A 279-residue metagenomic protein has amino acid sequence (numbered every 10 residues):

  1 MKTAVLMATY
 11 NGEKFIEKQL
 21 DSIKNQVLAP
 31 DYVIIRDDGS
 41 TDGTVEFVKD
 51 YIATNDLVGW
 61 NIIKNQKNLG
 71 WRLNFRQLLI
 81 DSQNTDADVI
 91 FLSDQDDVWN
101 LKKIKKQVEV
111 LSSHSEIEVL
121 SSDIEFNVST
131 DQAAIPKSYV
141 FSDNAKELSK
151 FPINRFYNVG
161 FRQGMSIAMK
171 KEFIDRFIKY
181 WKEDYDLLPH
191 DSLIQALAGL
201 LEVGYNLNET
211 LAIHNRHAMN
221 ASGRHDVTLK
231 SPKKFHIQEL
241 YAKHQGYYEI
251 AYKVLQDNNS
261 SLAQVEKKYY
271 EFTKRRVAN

Functional and structural regions predicted by a protein language model:
M1-S231: Nucleotide-sugar donor-binding/catalytic module of glycosyltransferases that assemble extracellular/cell-envelope
T3, N68, L240-Y241, L262-V265: Short linear sequence motifs
G12, D96, N100, H236 (+2 more regions): Helix-centric, low-specificity signal for extended rod-like, repetitive segments
K49, I153-N154, I174-I178, Q238-Y241 (+2 more regions): Generic detector of well-ordered alpha-helical segments enriched in charged/polar residues, highlighting helical
N55, T85, H114, I250-S261: Solvent-exposed amphipathic alpha-helical surface segments
K146-E147, H214-A218, G223-S260: Catalytic core of nucleotide-sugar-dependent glycosyltransferases
K253-N279: Membrane-interface aromatic/basic loop that binds lipid-linked glycans or pyrophosphate carriers, typified by
